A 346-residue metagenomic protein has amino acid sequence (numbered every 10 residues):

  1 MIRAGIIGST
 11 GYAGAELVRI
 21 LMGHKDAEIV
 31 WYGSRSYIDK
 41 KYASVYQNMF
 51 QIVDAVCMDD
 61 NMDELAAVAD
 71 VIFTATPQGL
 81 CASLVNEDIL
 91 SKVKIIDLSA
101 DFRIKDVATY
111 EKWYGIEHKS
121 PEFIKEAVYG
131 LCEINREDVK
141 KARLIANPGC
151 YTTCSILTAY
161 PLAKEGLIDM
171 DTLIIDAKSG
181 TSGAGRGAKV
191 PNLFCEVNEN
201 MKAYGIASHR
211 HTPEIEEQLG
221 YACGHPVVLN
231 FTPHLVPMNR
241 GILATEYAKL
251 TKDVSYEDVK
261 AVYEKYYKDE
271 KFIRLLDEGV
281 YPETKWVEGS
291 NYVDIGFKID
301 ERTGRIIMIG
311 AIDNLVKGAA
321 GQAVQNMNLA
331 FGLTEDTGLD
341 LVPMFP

Functional and structural regions predicted by a protein language model:
M1-E199, Y204-I206, K298-R302, F345-P346: N-terminal Rossmann-like NAD(P) cofactor-binding subdomain of oxidoreductases, focused on the glycine-rich
Y12, E126, T153-L157, I206-E214 (+5 more regions): Conserved active-site and cofactor/substrate-binding residues in soluble primary-metabolism enzymes
V18, I156-A163, T212-E216, E264 (+2 more regions): Predominant activation on well-ordered alpha-helical scaffold segments within soluble catalytic domains
M22-D26, K164-I168, H209, E217-G224 (+4 more regions): Generic secondary-structure signature for well-ordered alpha-helical cores
I29, M170-I174, P226-N230, F272-D277 (+1 more regions): A short coil-to-beta-strand element that immediately follows conserved catalytic motifs
A203-A207, H234-V236, T284-V287: Short Gly/Pro-enriched turn/cap motifs at secondary-structure boundaries
S208-F231, L235-N239, L243-T245: Oxyanion-binding "anion nests"
A244-P346: C-terminal active-site/capping subdomain that shapes the small-molecule cofactor and substrate pocket of enzyme
